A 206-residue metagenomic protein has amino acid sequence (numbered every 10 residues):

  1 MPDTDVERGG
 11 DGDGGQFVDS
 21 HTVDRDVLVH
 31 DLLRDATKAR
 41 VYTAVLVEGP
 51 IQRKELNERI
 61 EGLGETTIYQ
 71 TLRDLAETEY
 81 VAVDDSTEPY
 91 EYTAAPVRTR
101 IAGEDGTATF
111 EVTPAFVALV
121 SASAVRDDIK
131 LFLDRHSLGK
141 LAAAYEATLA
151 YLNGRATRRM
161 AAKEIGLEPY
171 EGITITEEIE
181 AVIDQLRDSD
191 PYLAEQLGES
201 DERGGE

Functional and structural regions predicted by a protein language model:
M1-P50, E55-E77, A82-V83, E88-E206: Haloarchaeal acidic low-complexity proteome signature biased toward cell-envelope/secretome components but also
